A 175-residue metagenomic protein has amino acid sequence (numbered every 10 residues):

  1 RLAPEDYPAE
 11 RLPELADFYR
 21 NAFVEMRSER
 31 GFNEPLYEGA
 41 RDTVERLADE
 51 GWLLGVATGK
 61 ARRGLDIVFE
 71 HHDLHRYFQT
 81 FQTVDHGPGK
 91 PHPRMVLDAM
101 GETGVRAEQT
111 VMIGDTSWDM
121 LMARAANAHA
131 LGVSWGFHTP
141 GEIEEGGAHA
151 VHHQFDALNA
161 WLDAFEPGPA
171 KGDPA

Functional and structural regions predicted by a protein language model:
R1-W52: N-terminal helical cap/lid subdomain that shapes the substrate entry/recognition surface in HAD-like hydrolases
E10, R46-A48, W52, A61-A175: Asp-based, Mg2+/Mn2+-dependent phosphohydrolase catalytic module
